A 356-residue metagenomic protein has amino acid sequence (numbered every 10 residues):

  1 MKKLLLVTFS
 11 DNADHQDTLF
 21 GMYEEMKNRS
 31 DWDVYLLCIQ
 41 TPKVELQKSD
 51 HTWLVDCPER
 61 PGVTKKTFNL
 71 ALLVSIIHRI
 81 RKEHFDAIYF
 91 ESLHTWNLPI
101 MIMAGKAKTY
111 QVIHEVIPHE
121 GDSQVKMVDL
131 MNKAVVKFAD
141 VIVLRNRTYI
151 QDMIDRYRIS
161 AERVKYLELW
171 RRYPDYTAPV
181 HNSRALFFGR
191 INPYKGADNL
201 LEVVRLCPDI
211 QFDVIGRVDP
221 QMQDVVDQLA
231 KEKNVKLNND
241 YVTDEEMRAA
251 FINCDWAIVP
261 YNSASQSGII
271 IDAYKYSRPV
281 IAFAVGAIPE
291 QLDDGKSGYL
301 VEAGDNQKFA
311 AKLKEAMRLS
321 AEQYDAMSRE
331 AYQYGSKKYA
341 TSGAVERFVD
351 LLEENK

Functional and structural regions predicted by a protein language model:
Q16-G21, N192-L206, I271: A conserved mid-protein helix/loop that constitutes part of the nucleotide-sugar donor-binding site
A87, I102-E120: Active-site proximal beta-strand in glycosyltransferases
F90-W96, I113: Short His-centered aromatic/hydrophobic patch
K137-D175: Donor nucleotide-sugar binding/catalytic pocket of nucleotide-sugar-dependent glycosyltransferases
D224-R248: Nucleotide-activated donor-binding/catalytic signature segment of Leloir-type glycosyltransferases, i.e., the conserved
A249-Q266, R278: Acidic donor-binding loop of glycosyltransferase active sites
D294-G295, Y299-Q307, E315-A321: Conserved acidic donor-binding segment of nucleotide-sugar-dependent glycosyltransferases
E322-K338: A short, well-ordered alpha-helix in the C-terminal region of glycosyltransferases
